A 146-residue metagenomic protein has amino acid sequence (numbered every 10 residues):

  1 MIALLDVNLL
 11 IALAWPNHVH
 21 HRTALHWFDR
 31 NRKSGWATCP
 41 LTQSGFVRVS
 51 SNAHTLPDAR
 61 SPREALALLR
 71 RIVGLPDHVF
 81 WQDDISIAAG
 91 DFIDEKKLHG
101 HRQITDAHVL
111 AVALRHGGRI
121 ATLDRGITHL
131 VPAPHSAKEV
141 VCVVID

Functional and structural regions predicted by a protein language model:
M1-T38, S50-E64, P132-H135, D146: Short, well-structured N-terminal submotif of metal-dependent ribonuclease cores
P16, A37-S44, L66-L98: Acidic catalytic patch
A24, T105-D106: Amphipathic coiled-coil/heptad-repeat helices and related helical stalk/stem segments that mediate oligomerization
N31, I72-V73, A113: A generic structural signal for well-ordered alpha-helical segments
C39, T105, L123: Replace "coordinates the UDP/GDP/TDP-sugar" with "coordinates nucleotide-activated sugar donors
S86-H99, L110-D146: Acidic, PIN/NYN-like endoribonuclease modules and their adjacent C-terminal/linker elements
